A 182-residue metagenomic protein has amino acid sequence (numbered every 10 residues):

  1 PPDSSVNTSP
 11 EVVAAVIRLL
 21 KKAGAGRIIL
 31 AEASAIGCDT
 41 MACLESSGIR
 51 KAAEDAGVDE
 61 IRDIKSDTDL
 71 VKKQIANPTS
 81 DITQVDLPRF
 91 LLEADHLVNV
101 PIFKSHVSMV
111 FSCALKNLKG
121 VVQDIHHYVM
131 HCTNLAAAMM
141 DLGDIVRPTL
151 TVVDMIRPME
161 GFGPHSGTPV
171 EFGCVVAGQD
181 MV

Functional and structural regions predicted by a protein language model:
P1-V182: N-terminal and secondary-structure boundary signal
